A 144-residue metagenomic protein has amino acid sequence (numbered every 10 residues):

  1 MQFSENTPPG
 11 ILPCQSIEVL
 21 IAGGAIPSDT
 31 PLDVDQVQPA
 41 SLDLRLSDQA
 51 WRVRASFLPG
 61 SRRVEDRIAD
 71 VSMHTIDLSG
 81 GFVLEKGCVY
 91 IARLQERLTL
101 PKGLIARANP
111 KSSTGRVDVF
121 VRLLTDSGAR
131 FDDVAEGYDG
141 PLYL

Functional and structural regions predicted by a protein language model:
M1-Y143: Non-catalytic terminal segments and appended small domains
